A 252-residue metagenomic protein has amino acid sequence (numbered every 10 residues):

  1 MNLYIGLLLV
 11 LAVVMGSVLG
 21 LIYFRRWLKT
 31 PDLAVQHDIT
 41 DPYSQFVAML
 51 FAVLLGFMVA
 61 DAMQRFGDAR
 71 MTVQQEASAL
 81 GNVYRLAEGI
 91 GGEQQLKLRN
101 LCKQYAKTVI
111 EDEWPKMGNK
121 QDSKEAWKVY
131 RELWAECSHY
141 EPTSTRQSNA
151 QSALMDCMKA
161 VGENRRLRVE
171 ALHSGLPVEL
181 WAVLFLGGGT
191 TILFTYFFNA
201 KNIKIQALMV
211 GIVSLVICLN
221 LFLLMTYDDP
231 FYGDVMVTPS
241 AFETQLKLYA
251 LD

Functional and structural regions predicted by a protein language model:
M1-A60: N-terminal juxtamembrane/topogenic regions of multi-pass membrane proteins
N2-L28, E170-D252: Alpha-helical transmembrane anchor segments
W27-I39, Q75, E125, A153 (+2 more regions): Juxtamembrane loop-helix boundary motifs flanking transmembrane segments in multi-pass membrane proteins
Y43-D61, Q206-L223: Internal/C-terminal transmembrane anchor helices
V53-Q74, D228-D229: Transmembrane signal-anchor/signal-peptide helices with a preference for the extracytoplasmic
T72-G89, T238-D252: Short extracytoplasmic/periplasmic juxtamembrane "stem" segments immediately C-terminal to an N-terminal membrane anchor
N82-H173: Structured inter-helical modules in multipass membrane proteins
